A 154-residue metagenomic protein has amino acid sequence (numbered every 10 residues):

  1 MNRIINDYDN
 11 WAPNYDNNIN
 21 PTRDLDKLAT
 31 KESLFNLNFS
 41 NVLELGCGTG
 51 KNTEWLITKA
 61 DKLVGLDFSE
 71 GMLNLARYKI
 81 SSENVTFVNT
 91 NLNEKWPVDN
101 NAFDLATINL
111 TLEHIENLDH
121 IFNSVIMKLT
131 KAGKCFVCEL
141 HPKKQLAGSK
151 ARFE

Functional and structural regions predicted by a protein language model:
M1-L37, K51, W55, M72-L75: Conserved class I S-adenosyl-L-methionine
F39-G46: Conserved class I S-adenosyl-L-methionine
L43, V64, F136: Conserved beta-strand positions in the Rossmann-like core of class I SAM-dependent methyltransferases
C47-K95: Class I SAM-dependent methyltransferase SAM/SAH-binding core
P97-A106: A short acidic, Gly/Pro-enriched loop at the edge of an enzyme's catalytic core that lines a small-molecule cofactor
L105-L118: A short SAM/SAH-binding and catalytic strip from SAM-dependent methyltransferases
D119-K131: A short glycine-rich, Lys/Arg-flanked "PGG" loop and its adjoining helix->strand segment in the class I
K134-E154: Conserved class I S-adenosyl-L-methionine
